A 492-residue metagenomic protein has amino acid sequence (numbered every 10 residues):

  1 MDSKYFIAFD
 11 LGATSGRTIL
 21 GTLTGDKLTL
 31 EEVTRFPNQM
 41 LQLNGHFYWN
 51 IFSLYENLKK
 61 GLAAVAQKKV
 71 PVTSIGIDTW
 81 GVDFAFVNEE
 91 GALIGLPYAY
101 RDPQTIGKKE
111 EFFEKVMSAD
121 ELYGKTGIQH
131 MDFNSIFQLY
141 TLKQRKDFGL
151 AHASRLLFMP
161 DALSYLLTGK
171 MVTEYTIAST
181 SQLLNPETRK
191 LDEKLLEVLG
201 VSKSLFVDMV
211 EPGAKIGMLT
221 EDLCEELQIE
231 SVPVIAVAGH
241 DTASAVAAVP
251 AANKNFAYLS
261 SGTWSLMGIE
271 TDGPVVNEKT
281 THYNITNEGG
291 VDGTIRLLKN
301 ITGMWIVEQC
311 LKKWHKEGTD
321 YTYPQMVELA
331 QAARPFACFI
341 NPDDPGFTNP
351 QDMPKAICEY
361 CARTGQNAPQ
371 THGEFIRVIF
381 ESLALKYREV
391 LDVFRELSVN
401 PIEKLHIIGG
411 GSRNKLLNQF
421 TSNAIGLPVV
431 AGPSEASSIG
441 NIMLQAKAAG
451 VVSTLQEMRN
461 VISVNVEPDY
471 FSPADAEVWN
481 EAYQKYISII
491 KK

Functional and structural regions predicted by a protein language model:
M1-G95, G124, C224-V234, I425-L427 (+1 more regions): N-terminal glycine/serine-rich phosphate-binding loop of ATP-dependent small-molecule kinases, especially carbohydrate
D2, I7-A8, L20, F113-T126 (+8 more regions): Active-site core segments that coordinate phosphate-bearing ligands/cofactors across diverse enzyme families
L43, A63, Q67-A99, Q129-F133 (+3 more regions): Short beta-strand-loop/turn "lid" adjacent to the catalytic site in phosphate-handling enzymes
P71-T79, R155, D208, L397-G409: Short glycine-rich phosphate-binding loop at a beta-alpha junction
D78-G81, P212-G213, S261-W264, K404-S412: Glycine-rich beta-strand-to-loop/alpha-helix junction loops that act as flexible
A85, G107-E111, A245-A247: Pocket-flanking alpha-helical
D102: Carbohydrate-associated surface elements
L199-P212: A conserved helix-loop-beta module that forms one wall/lid of the active-site cleft in ATP-utilizing catalytic domains
